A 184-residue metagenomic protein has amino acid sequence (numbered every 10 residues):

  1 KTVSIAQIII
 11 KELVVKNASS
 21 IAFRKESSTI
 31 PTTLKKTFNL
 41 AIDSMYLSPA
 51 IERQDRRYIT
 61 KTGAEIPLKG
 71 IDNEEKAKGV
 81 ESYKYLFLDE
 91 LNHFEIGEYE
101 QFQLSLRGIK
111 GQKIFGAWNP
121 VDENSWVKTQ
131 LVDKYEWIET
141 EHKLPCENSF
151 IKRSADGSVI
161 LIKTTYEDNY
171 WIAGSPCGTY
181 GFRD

Functional and structural regions predicted by a protein language model:
K1-D184: Phosphate/NTP-binding elements of NTP-utilizing enzymes
